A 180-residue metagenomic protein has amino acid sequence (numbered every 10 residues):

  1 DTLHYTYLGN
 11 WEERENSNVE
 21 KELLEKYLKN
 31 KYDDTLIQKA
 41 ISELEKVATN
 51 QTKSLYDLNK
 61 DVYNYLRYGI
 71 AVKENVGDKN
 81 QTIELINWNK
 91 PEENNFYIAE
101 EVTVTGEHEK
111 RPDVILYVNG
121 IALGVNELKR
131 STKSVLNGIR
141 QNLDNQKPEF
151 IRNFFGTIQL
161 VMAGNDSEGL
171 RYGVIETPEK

Functional and structural regions predicted by a protein language model:
D1-K180: An alpha-helical interface "stripe"
